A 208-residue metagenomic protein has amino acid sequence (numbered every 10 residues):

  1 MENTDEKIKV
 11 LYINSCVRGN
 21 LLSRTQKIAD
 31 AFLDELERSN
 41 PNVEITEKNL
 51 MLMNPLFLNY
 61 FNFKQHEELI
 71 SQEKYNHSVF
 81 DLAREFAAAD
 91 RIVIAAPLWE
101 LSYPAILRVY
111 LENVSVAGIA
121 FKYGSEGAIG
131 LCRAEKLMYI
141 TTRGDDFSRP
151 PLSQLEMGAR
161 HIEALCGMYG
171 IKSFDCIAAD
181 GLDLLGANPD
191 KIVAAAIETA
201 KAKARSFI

Functional and structural regions predicted by a protein language model:
M1-A96, L101-E112, V116, E198-I208: N-terminal beta1-alpha1-beta2 submodule of the flavodoxin-like/Rossmannoid cofactor-binding fold
E2-T4, R149, S153-I208: Glycine-rich phosphate/pyrophosphate-binding loop and the adjoining helix
Y12, I94, L137-T141, C176: Structural beta-sheet core signal
C16-G19, R143-F147, G181-L185: A short, flexible beta-alpha/helix-coil linker loop
A89-D90, A134, I171: Short, well-ordered alpha-helix to beta-strand connector turns
V114-F121, S125: Cysteine protease catalytic core and zymogen-processing segment of caspase-like enzymes
Y123-M168: Short, glycine-/small-residue-rich phosphate/pyrophosphate-handling segment
